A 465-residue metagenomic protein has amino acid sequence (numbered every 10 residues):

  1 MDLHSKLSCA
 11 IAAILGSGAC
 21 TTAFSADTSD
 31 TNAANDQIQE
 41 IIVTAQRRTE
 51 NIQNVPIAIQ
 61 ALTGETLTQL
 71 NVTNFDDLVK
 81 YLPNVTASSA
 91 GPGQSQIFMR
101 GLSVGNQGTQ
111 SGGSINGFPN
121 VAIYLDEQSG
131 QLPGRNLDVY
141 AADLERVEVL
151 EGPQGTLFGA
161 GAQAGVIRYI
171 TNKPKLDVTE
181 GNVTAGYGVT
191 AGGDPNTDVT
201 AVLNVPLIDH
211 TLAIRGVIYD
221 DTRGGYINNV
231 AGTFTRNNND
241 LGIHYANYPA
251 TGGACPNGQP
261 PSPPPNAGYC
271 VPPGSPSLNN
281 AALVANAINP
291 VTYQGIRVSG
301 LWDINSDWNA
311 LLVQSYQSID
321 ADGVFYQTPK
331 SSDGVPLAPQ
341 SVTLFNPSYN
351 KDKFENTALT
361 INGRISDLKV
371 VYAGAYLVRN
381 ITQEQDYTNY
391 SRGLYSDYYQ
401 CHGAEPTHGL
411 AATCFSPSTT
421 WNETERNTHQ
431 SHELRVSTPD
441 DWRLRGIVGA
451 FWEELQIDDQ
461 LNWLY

Functional and structural regions predicted by a protein language model:
M1-L70, D76-N84, S306, A310 (+1 more regions): N-terminal Sec signal peptide and the immediately downstream disordered periplasmic leader that contains the TonB box
T44, D76, K80-Q128: Extracytoplasmic beta-strand/coil segments of soluble accessory domains associated with Gram-negative outer-membrane
I59, L67, V79, V147-G152 (+2 more regions): Non-catalytic regulatory/gating segments with a bias toward low-complexity or hydrophobic composition
Q96-F98, S111-G112, A162-A185, T197-V202: N-terminal periplasmic accessory domains that precede and gate Gram-negative outer-membrane beta-barrel machines
S111-N116, N120-E151, A201, I243-A246: Short acidic/polar hinge/loop motifs at secondary-structure boundaries that mediate gating or recognition
A191-A321, E355, R426-S431, S437-D441 (+1 more regions): Transmembrane beta-barrel wall of Gram-negative outer-membrane proteins
I227-A287, D322-F345, D386-N422, N462-Y465: Solvent-exposed loop segments that connect transmembrane elements
V313-S315, K353-I381, S416-Y465: Face-selective signature of the C-terminal outer-membrane beta-barrel domain
